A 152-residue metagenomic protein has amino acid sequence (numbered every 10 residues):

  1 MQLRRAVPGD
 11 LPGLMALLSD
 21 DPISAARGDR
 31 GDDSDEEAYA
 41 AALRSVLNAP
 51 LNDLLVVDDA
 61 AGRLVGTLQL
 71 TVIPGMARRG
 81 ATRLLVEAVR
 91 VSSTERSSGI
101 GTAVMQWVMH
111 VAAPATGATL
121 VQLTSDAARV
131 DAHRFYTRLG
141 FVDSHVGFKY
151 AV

Functional and structural regions predicted by a protein language model:
R5-G9, A16-A81, E87, M105-Q106 (+2 more regions): Acetyl-CoA-dependent GNAT
A6, V89-V91, S125: Hydrophobic adenine-recognition pocket in adenosine-nucleotide-binding enzymes
D35, S125-A127: A cross-domain feature marking catalytic cores of carbohydrate-active enzymes and several ubiquitous metabolic/repair
I73-G75, T94, A128: Short coil/turn motifs at secondary-structure junctions
G80-S93, V146: Conserved acetyl-CoA binding element of GNAT-fold acetyltransferases
A88-V91, S97-H110, R134, R138: Conserved acetyl-CoA-binding loop-helix of GNAT-fold acetyltransferases
T102, P114, A127-V146, Y150: Conserved active-site alpha-helix within GNAT-family acetyltransferase domains
M105, A112-S125: Conserved GNAT acetyl-CoA-binding A-motif
